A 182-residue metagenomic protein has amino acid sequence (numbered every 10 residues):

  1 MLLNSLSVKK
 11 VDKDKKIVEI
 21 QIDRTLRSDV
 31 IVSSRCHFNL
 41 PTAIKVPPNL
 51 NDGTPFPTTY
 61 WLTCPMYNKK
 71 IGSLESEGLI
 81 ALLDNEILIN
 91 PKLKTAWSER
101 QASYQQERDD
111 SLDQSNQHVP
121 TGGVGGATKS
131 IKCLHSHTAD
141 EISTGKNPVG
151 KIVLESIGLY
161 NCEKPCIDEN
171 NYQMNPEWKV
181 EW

Functional and structural regions predicted by a protein language model:
M1-V46, N51-D52: Short N-terminal edge-element motif at the start of the domain
L2-N4, V8, I71, G78 (+2 more regions): Intrinsic low-complexity, intrinsically disordered or marginally ordered coil/linker segments
D29-I31, P48, S73, Y172-E181: Peripheral peptide segments
R35-E86: Aromatic- and glycine-enriched beta-alpha-beta binding-site module
Y67-Q117: An exposed acidic His-Trp-rich patch
D109-W182: C-terminal charged interaction modules
